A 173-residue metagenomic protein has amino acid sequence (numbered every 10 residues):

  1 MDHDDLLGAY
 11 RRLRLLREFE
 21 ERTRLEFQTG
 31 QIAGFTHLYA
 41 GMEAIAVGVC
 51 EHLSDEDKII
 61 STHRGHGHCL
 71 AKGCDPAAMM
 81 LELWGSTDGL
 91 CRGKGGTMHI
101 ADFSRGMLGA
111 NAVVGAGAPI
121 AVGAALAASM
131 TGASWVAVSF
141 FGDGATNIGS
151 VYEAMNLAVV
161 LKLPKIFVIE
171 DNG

Functional and structural regions predicted by a protein language model:
M1-G8: Charged, compositionally biased N-terminal leader segments and the immediate start of the first structured element
E21-L25, T29-L161: Cofactor-binding active-site loop characterized by glycine-rich and histidine/acidic residues
P164-F167: Short, proline-centered helix/strand-breaking motifs
I169-G173: Thiamine diphosphate
